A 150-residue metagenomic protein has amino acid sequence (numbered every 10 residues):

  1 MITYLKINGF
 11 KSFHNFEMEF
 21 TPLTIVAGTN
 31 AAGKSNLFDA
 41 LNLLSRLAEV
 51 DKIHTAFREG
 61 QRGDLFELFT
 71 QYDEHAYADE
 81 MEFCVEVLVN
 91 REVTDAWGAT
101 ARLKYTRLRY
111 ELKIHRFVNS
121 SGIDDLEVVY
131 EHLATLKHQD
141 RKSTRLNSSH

Functional and structural regions predicted by a protein language model:
M1-E80: Pre-Walker A-like glycine/lysine-rich segment at the N-terminus of P-loop NTPase domains
N15, E80-C84, R107-R109: Intrinsic-disorder/low-complexity, polar/charged segments enriched in Ser/Thr/Lys/Arg/Asp/Glu/Gln
C84-V93: Generic short beta-strand segments
A96-R145: Electropositive, glycine-dotted interaction segments that contact anionic polymers or phosphate-rich ligands
L146-H150: Positively charged, low-complexity/disordered segments
